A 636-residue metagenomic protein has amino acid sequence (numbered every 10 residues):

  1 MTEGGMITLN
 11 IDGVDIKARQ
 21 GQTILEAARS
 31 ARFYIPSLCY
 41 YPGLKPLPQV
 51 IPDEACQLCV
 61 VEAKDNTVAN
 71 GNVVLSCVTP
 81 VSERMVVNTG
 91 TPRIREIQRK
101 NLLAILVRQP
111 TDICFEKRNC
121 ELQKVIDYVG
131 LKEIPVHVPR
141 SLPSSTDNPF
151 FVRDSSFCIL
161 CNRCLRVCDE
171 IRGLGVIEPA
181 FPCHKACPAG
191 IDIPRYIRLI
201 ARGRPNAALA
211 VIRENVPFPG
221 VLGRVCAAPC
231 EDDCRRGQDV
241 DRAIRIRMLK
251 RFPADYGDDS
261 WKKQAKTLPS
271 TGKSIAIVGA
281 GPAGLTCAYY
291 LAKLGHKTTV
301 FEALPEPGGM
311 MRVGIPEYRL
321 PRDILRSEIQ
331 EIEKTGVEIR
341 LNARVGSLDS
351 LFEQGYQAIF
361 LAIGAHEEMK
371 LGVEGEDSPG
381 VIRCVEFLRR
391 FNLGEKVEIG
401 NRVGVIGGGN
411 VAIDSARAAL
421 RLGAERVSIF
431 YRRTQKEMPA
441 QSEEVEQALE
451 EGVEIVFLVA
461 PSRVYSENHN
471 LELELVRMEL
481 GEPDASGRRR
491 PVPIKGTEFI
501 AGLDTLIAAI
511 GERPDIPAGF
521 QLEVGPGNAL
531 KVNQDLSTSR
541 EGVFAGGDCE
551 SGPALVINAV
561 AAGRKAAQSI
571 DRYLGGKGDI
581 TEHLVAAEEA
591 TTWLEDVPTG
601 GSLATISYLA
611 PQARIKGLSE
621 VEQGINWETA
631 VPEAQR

Functional and structural regions predicted by a protein language model:
P52-T299, A303-L304, M311-Y318, A365-E367 (+1 more regions): Fe-S ferredoxin-like electron-transfer domains and their immediately adjacent linker/connector regions across
I200, A207, P269, S274-V278 (+5 more regions): Feature captures the FAD/FMN-dependent oxidoreductase FAD-binding
P253-P269, S327-N342, E368-L422, V524-E541: Glycine-rich dinucleotide-binding loop and its adjacent helix/turn
G279-P282, G408-G409, D548: Glycine-rich Rossmann-fold phosphate-binding loop(s) that bind the pyrophosphate of adenine dinucleotide cofactors
K297-R340, F391, A416-R463, G578-W593: Rossmann-like dinucleotide-binding cores of NAD(P)H-dependent redox enzymes
D377-G400, P483-P553, I557, A561 (+1 more regions): FAD-site-proximal beta/loop scaffold in flavoenzymes
S415, C549-K577: A conserved FAD-binding loop/helix module that cradles the flavin
E446-G452, A460-E467, L471, E479-G481 (+1 more regions): Mid-to-C-terminal Rossmann-like scaffold of FAD/NAD(P)H-dependent oxidoreductases
